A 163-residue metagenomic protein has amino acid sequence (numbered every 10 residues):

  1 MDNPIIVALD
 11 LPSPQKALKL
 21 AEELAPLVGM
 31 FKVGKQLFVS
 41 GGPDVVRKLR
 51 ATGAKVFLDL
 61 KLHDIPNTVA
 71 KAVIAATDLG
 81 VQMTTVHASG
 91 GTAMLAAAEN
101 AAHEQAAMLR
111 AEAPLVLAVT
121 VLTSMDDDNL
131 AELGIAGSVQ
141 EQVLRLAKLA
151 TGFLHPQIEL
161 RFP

Functional and structural regions predicted by a protein language model:
M1-L27, H103: N-terminal glycine-rich anion-binding loop in soluble enzyme alpha/beta folds
D2, T68-P156, R161: Conserved anion-binding
V7, F31, K61, T84 (+1 more regions): Conserved, mostly hydrophobic/aromatic
A8-P12, V33-F38, H63-I65, S89 (+2 more regions): Active-site beta-loop-alpha junctions enriched in small/polar residues
A17, G42, T92-L95, P163: Short, well-ordered alpha-helical microsegments
K19-P26, D44-G53, I74-D78, A101-A111: Acidic (Asp/Glu)-rich catalytic clusters
K32-K35, V46-I65: Active-site cofactor/substrate anionic-group-binding motifs, chiefly glycine- and Lys/Arg-rich phosphate-binding loops
